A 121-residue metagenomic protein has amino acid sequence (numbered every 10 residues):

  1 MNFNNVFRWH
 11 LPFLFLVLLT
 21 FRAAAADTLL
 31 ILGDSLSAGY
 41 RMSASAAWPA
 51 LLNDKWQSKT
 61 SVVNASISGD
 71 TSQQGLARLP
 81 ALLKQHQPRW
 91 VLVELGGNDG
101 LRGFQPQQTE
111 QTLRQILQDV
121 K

Functional and structural regions predicted by a protein language model:
M1-F13: Bacterial N-terminal signal peptides that target proteins for export
F3-V6, D54, S58, L76-K121: Alpha-helical cap/lid subdomain in secreted, periplasmic, or secretory-pathway luminal O-acyl-processing enzymes
H10-R22: Bacterial N-terminal signal peptides
L11-F13, A50, R89: Generic low-complexity segments that are intrinsically disordered, proline-rich and/or Lys/Arg-biased
A24-T71, R78-Q87: Serine-esterase "nucleophile elbow" of acetyl-processing enzymes
